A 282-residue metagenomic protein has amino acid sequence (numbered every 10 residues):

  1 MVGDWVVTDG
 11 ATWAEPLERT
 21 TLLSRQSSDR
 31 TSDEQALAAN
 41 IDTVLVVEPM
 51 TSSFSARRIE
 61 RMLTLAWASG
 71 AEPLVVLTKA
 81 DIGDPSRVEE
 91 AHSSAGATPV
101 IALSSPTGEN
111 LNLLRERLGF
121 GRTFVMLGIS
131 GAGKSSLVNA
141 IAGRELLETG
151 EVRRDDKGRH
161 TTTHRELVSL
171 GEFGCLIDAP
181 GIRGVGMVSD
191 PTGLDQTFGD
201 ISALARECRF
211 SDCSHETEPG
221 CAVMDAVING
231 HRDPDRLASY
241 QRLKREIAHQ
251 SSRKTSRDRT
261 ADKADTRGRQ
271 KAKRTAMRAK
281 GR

Functional and structural regions predicted by a protein language model:
V2-W5, D9-V44, A71-P73, A80 (+3 more regions): Helix-rich effector regions associated with P-loop NTPase G domains
R30, R58-I59, V88, N110-L111 (+1 more regions): Amphipathic coiled-coil/heptad-repeat helices and related helical stalk/stem segments that mediate oligomerization
L37-R58: Glycine- and charge-enriched low-complexity intrinsically disordered segments
S55-I59, D84-E89, G186-D190: Conserved ATPase-coupling elements of RecA-like P-loop NTPase cores
R57-W67: Histidine-anchored nucleotide/phosphate-binding helix
E72, K79-A132: Canonical P-loop GTPase G-domain recognition
T123-V125, S135-N139, E166-L167, F173-I177: Conserved active-site beta-strand-loop modules that form the wall/rim of enzyme catalytic pockets and either contain
K134-G150: A conserved segment at the C-terminal end of the G1
